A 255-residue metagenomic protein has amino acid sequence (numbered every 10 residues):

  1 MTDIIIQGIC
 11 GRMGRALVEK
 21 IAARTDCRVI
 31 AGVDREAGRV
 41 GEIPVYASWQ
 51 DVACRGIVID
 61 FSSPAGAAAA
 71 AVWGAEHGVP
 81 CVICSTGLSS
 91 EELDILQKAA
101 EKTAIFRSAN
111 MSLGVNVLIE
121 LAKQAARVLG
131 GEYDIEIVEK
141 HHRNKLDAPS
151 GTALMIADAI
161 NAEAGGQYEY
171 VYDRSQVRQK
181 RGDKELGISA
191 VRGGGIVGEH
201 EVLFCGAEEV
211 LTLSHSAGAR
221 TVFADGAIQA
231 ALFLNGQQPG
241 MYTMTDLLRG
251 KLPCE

Functional and structural regions predicted by a protein language model:
D3-Q7, R12-V52, G131-E255: C-terminal substrate-binding/catalytic lobe of Rossmann-fold NAD(P)-dependent oxidoreductases
Q7, F61-S62, C84-S85, S108-A109 (+1 more regions): Structural motif
V29, V45, C81-V82, A104-R107: Hydrophobic beta-strand scaffold residues
V45-W49, K98-T103, A122-A125, A153-I156: Short, hinge-like loop/turn segments at secondary-structure boundaries
D51-A69, A75, V79-C84: Rossmann-like NAD(P)-binding element
P64-A65, G87-L88, N110-M111, G193: Short glycine-rich anion-binding loops that position phosphate/pyrophosphate groups of nucleotides and phosphorylated
A68-V72, E76-H77, S85-F106, N116 (+1 more regions): Rossmann-fold NAD(P)-binding glycine/threonine-rich loop
A99-K145: Hydrophobic, well-structured mid-protein blocks that either form specific transmembrane helices
